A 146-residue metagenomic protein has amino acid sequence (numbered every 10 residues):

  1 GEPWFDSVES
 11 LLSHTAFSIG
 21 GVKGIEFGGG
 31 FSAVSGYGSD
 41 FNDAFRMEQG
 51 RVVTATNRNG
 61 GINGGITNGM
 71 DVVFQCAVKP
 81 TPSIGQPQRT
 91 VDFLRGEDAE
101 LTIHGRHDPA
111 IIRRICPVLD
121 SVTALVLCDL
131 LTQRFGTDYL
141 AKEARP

Functional and structural regions predicted by a protein language model:
G1-D98: Glycine-rich anion/phosphate-binding loop at the beta-strand->alpha-helix junction
V73, T81-P146: Internal helix-turn-beta structural module
